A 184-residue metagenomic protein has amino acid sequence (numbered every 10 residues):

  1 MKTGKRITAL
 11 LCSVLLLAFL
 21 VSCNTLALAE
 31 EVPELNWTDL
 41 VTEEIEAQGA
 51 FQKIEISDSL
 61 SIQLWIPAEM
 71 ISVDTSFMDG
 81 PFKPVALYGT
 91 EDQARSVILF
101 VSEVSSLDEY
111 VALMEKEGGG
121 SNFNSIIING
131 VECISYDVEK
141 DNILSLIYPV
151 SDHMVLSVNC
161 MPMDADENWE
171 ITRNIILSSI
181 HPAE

Functional and structural regions predicted by a protein language model:
K2-C12, F19-F82, C160-E184: N-terminal targeting sequences that direct proteins away from the cytosol to non-cytosolic compartments
W37, F82-K83, A94, Y110 (+1 more regions): Short, surface-exposed coil-to-beta transition loops
E43, A50-S59, A86-T90, N124-I128 (+1 more regions): Short acidic-hydrophobic surface loop/beta-edge motif
S57-Q63, E91-S96, E139-N142, H153: Glycine-centered tight beta-turn/hairpin loop motif at sheet-sheet or coil-to-beta transitions
S72, L99, S135, L156-N159: Short hydrophobic/aromatic-rich beta-strand segments that constitute the beta-sheet cores of beta-sandwich/beta-barrel
V85-E109: A short acidic-to-branched-hydrophobic micro-motif
V104-S106, K140-N142, M154-V155, P162-E167: Solvent-exposed loop/turn segments at secondary-structure junctions within structured extracellular/periplasmic domains
A112-V155: Signature of long, low-cysteine stretches enriched in small and polar/charged residues
